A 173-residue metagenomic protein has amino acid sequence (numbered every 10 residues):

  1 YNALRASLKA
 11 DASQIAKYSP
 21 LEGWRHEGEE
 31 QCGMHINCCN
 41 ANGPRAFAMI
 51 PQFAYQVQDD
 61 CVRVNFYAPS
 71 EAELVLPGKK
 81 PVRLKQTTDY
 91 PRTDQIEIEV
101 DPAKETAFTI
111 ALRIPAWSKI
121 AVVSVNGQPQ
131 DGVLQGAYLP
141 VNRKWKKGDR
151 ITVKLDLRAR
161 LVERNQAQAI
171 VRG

Functional and structural regions predicted by a protein language model:
Y1, V64, T152-G173: Glycine/proline-rich low-complexity spacer/linker segments in large multi-domain proteins
Y1-I114: Aromatic (Trp/Tyr) and acidic
D60, D94-I96, F108-I110, K119-A121 (+4 more regions): Structural beta-strand/beta-sheet cores of well-ordered domains, especially the beta-sheet scaffolds that support
P102, A116, L157-A159: Beta-strand elements of well-folded, non-transmembrane domains
K104, Q135, K146-K147: Surface-exposed loops/turns
F108-A111, V123, V141-D156, R160-V162: C-terminal beta-strand-rich structural cap/linker in extracellular carbohydrate-active enzymes
S118-R143, L161-A167: Solvent-exposed beta-strand/loop surfaces of large extracellular or lumenal domains
